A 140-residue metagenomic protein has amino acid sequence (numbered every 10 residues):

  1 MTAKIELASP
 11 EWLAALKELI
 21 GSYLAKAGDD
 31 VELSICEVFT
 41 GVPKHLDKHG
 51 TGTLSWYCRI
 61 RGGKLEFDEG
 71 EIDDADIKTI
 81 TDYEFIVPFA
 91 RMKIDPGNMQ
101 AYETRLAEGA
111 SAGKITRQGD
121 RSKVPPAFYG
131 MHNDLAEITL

Functional and structural regions predicted by a protein language model:
M1-L140: Feature captures hydrophobic
